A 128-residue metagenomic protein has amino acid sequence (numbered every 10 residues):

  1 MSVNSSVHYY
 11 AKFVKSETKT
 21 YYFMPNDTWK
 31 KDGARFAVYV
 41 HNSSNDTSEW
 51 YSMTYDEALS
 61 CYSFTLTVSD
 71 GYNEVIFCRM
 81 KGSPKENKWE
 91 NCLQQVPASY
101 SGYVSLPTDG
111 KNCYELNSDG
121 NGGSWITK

Functional and structural regions predicted by a protein language model:
M1-S16, W125-K128: Conserved "repeat-terminator" motif of extracellular CCP/Sushi domains
M1-V7, Q94-N117: Short, surface-exposed beta-strand/turn "edge" patches of beta-sheet domains
N4-S6, D70-E74: Extracellular Ig-like/FN3 beta-sandwich strand-entry sites
V14, P107-K128: Compositionally biased low-complexity segments at domain edges in trafficked proteins and select soluble regulators
E17-N26: Boundary/junction segments of secreted and surface-exposed precursor proteins
T28-S69, K81-Q94: Aromatic-rich carbohydrate-binding modules that target alpha-glucans
N73-K81: Short, aromatic- and glycine-rich surface loops/edge beta-strands on solvent-exposed regions
